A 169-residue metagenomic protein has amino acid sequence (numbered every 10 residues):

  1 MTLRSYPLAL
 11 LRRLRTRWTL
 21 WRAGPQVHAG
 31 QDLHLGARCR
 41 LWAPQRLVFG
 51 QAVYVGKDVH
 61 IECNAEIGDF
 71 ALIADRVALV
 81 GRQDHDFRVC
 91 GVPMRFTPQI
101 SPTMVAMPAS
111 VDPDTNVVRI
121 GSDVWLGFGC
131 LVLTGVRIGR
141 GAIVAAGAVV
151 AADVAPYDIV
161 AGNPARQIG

Functional and structural regions predicted by a protein language model:
M1-W42: Extended, small-residue-rich solenoid/repeat segments and analogous flexible loops that form exposed scaffolds
C39-F49, V55-T134, N163-P164: Flexible, glycine/small-residue-enriched loop-and-beta-strand segment within the central core of proteins
G68, I143-A145, V149: A generic "structured core" feature
D123, G141, D158: Catalytic-loop signature of eukaryotic-like protein kinases
V136-I138: C-terminal substrate-recognition "lid" of short-chain dehydrogenase/reductases
Y157-V160, P164-G169: Conserved beta-strand-loop-alpha-helix hinge in the C-terminal portion of ABC ATPase nucleotide-binding domains
